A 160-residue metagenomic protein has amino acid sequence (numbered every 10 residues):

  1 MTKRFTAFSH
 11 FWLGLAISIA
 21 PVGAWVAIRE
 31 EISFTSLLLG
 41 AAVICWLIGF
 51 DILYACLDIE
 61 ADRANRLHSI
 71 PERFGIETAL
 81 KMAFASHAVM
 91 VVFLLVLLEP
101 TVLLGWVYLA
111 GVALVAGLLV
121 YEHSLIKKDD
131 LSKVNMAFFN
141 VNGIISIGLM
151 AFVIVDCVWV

Functional and structural regions predicted by a protein language model:
M1-V160: Multi-pass alpha-helical membrane architecture of UbiA-family and related isoprenoid/lipid prenyltransferases
